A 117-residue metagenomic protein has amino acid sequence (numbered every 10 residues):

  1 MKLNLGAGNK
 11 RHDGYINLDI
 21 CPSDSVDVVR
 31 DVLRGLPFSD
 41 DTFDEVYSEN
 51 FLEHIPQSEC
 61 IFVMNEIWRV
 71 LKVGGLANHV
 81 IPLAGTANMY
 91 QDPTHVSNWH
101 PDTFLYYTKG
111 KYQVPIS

Functional and structural regions predicted by a protein language model:
M1-G35: Class I SAM-dependent methyltransferase SAM/SAH-binding core
R11-D13, I55, G85-Q91, Y106: Short catalytic/ligand-binding loop motif for oxyanion handling, primarily in non-cytosolic enzymes, centered on
R30-V46: A short acidic, Gly/Pro-enriched loop at the edge of an enzyme's catalytic core that lines a small-molecule cofactor
D44-E59: A short SAM/SAH-binding and catalytic strip from SAM-dependent methyltransferases
N50, H54, R69, H79 (+1 more regions): Histidine-centered active-site/metal-ligand motif
I61-V73: A short glycine-rich, Lys/Arg-flanked "PGG" loop and its adjoining helix->strand segment in the class I
G74-P82: Conserved beta-strand signature within the Rossmann-like core of class I S-adenosyl-L-methionine
Y90-S117: Conserved Class I S-adenosyl-L-methionine
